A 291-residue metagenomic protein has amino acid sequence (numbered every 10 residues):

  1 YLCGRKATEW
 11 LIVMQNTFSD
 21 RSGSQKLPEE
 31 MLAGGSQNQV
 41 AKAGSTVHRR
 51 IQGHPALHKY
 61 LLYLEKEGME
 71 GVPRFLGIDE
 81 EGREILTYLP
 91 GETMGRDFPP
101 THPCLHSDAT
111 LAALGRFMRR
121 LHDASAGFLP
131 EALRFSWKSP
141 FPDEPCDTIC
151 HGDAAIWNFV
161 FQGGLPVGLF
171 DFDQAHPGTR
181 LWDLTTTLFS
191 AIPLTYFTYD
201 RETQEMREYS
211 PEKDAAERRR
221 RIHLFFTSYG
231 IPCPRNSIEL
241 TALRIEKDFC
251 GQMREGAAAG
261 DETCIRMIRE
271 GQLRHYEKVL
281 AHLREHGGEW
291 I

Functional and structural regions predicted by a protein language model:
N16-A43, Q52-H54: ATP-binding glycine-rich phosphate-binding loop
S36-Q37, G44-A124, F128: A conserved alpha-helical element in kinase catalytic cores
N38-K42, S139-T185, P193-Y196: Active-site acidic catalytic loop and adjacent metal/ATP-binding pocket of ATP-dependent phosphoryl transfer enzymes
P99-F135, D147-G152, W157, G168 (+1 more regions): Conserved kinase catalytic-core helix
L184-I231, E246-G260: Active-site activation/catalytic loop segments of kinase-like enzymes and analogous catalytic loops in related
F249-I291: ATP/Mg2+ or Mg2+-diphosphate-binding catalytic cores that bind nucleotide phosphates or diphosphates via glycine-rich
